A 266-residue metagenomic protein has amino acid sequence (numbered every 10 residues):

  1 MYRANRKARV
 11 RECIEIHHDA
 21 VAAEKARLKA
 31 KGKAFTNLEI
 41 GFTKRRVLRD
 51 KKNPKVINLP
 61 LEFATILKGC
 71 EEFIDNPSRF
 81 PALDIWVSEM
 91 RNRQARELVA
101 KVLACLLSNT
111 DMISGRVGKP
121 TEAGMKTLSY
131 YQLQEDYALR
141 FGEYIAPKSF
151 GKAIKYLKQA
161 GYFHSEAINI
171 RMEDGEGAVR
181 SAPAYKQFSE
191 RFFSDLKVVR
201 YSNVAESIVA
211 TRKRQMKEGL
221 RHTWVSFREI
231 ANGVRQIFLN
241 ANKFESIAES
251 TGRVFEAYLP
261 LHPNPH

Functional and structural regions predicted by a protein language model:
M1-D19, E143, P147, G151 (+1 more regions): Electrostatic interaction modules used in gene-expression and signaling proteins
M1-Q132, A241-P265: Short recognition helix of helix-turn-helix/winged-helix DNA-binding domains
L106, L133, Y137, K186-F188: Short low-polarity hydrophobic stretches
I113-E173: Winged helix-turn-helix DNA-binding recognition segment
